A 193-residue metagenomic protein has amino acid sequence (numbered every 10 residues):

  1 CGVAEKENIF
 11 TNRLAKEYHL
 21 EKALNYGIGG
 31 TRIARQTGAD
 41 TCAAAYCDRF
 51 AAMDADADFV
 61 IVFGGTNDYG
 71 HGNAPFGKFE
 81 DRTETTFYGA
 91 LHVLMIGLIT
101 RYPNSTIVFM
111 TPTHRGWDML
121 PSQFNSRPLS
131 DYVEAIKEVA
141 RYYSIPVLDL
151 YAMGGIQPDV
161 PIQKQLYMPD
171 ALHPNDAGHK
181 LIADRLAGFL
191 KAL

Functional and structural regions predicted by a protein language model:
C1-G89: Conserved SGNH/GDSL esterase-like catalytic core that processes O-acyl groups on lipids and polysaccharides
N8, N12, K16, A55 (+8 more regions): Solvent-exposed, polar/charged alpha-helical surfaces in well-ordered, non-transmembrane soluble domains, broadly
K22, F59, S105-T106, P146: Proline-centered loop/turn at the N-terminus of a beta-strand
L24-I28, M110, L150: Surface-exposed patches in mature extracellular/periplasmic domains of secreted proteins
V60-V62, I107, A140: Hydrophobic beta-strand residues in large extracellular and virion-surface proteins
T66-N67, N73, M95-D131: Active-site segments of SGNH/GDSL-like serine hydrolases that catalyze O-acetyl group transfer/hydrolysis on lipids
P112-L193: Catalytic His-Asp segment of secreted/periplasmic serine-dependent ester chemistry enzymes
